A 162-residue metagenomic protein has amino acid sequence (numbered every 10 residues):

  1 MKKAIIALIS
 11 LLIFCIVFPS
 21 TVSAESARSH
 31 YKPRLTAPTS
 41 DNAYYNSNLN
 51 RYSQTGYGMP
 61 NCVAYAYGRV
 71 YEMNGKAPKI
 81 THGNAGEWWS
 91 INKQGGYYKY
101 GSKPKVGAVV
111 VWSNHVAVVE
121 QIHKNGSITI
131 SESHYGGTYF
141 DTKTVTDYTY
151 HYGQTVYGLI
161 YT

Functional and structural regions predicted by a protein language model:
M1-S23: Sec-dependent N-terminal signal peptides of Gram-positive bacterial secreted proteins and lipoproteins
S10-F14, A37, R51, Y161: Generic detector of low-complexity/intrinsically disordered segments and short hydrophobic N-terminal stretches
V17, H82, T144-T146: Generic preference for flexible, low-structure residues
V22-S26, T162: Terminal targeting/leader modules
E25-H123, S127-S133: Secreted/periplasmic proteins that engage bacterial cell-wall peptidoglycan
P33, I122-T162: Aromatic- and glycine-rich peptidoglycan recognition patches
